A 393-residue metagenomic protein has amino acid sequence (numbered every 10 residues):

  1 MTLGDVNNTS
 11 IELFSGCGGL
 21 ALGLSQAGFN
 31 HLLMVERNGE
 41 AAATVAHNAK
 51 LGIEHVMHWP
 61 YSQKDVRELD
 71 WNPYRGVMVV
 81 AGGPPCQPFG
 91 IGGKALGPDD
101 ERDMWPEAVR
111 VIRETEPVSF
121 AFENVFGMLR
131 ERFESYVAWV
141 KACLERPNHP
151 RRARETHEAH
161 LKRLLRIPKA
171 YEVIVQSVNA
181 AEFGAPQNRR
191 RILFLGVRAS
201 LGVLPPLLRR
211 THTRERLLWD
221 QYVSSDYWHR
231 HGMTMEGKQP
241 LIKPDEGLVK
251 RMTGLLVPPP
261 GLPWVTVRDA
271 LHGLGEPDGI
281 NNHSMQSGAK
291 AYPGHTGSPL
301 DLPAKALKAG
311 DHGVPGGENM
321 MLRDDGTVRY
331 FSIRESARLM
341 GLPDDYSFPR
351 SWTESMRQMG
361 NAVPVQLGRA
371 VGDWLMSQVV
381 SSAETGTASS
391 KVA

Functional and structural regions predicted by a protein language model:
T2-V118, F126-A138: Core alpha/beta nucleotide-donor-binding catalytic domains of modification enzymes
C17, V137, R191, N361-V365 (+1 more regions): Short alpha-helical patches at coil-to-helix transitions and adjacent helical residues in well-structured domains
G18, G39, P85-Q87, F126-G127 (+4 more regions): Short, solvent-exposed loop/turn segments at secondary-structure junctions
M57-P60, R154-H160, L208-R209, S381-A393: Short, flexible loop/turn segments with low-complexity composition
K64, L164-A170, M340-R350: Active-site-adjacent bridging/hinge elements
L69-V77, F89-L300: Class I S-adenosyl-L-methionine
V257-A393: C-terminal target-recognition/interaction regions appended to catalytic cores
